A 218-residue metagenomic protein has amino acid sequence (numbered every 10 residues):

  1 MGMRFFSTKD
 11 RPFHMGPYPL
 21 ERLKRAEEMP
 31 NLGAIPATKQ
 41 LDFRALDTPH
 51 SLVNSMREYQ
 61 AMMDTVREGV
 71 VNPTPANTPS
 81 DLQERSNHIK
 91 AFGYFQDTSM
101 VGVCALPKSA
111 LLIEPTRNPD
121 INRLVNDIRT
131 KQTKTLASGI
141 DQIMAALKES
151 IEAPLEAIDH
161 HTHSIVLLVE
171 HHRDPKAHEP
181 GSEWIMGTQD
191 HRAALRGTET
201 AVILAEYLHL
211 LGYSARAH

Functional and structural regions predicted by a protein language model:
M1-R129: Iron-sulfur (Fe-S) cluster-binding modules
S99-H218: Catalytic cores of enzyme domains
